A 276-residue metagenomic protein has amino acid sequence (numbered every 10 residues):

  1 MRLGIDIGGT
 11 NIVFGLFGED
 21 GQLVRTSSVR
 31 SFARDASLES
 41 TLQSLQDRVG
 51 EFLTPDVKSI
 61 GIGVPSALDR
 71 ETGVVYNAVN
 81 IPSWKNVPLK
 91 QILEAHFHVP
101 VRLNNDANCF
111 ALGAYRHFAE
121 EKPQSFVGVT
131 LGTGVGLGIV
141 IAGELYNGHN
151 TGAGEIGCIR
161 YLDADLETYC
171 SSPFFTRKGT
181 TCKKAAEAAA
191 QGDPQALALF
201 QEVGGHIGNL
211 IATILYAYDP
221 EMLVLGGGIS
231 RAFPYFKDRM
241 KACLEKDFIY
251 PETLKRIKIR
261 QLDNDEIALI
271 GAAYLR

Functional and structural regions predicted by a protein language model:
M1-S59, D69-T72, Q91-H98, A114-P123 (+1 more regions): ATP-binding/phosphotransfer module of carbohydrate and carboxylate kinases, centering on a glycine-rich
D6, D106, G132: Active-site glycine-centered loops adjacent to acidic/histidine catalytic or metal-binding residues that shape
Q22-L23, V75, L145-Y146: Hydrophobic "anchor" residues
S27-S28, V79, H149: Short hydrophobic alpha-helix segments
V64, E71, I141-A142: A cytosolic small-molecule/anion-sensing beta-strand core signal
V74-N86: A charged helix-plus-loop insertion that forms the helical arch/lid used to bind and gate nucleic-acid substrates
V101-N105: General beta-strand structural signal in soluble alpha/beta enzymes
K122-S172: Glycine-rich phosphate-binding loop of actin/hexokinase-like ATP-binding domains
